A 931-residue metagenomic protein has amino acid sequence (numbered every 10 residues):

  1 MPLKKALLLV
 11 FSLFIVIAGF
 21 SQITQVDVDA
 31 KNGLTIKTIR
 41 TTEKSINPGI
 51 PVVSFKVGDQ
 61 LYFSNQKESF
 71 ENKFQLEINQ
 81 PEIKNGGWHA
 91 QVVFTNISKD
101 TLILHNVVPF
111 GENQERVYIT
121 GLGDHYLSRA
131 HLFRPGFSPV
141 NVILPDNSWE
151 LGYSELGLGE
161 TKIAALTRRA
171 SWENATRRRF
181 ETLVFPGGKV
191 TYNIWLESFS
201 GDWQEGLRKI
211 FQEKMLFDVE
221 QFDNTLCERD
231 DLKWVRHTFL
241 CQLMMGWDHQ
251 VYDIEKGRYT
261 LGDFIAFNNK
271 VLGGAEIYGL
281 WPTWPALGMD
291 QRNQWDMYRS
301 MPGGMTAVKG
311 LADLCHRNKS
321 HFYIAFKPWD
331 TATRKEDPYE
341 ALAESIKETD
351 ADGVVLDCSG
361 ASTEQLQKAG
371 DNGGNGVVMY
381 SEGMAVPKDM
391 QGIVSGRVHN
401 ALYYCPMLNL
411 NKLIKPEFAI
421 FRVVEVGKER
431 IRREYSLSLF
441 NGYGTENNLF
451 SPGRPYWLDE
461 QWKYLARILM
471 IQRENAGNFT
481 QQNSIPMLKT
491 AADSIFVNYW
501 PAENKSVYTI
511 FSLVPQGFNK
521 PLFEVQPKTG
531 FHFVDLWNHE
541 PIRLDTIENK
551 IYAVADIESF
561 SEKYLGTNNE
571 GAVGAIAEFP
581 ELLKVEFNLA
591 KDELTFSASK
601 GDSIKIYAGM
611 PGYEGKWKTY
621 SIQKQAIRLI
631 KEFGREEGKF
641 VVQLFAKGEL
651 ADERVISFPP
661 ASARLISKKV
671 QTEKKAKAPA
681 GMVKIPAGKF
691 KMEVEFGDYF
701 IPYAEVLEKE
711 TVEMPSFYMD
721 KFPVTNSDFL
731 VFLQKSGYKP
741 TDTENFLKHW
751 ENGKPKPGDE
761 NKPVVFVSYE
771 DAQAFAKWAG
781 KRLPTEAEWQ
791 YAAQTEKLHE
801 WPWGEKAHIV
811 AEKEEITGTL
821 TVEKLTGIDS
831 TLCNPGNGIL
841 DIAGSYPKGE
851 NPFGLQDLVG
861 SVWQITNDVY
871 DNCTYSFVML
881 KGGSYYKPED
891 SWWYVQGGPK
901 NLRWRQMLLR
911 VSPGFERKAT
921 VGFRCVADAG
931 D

Functional and structural regions predicted by a protein language model:
T24-D27, L34-T260, I265-I277, G453-R454 (+2 more regions): Carbohydrate-recognition beta-sandwich/jelly-roll modules in extracellular/periplasmic carbohydrate-active proteins
L104-G111, V514-T529: Surface-exposed beta-strand/loop patches in extracellular or lumenal glycoproteins
G187-W195, V377-G383, K388-L522: Active-site-proximal substrate-binding groove within the catalytic cores of carbohydrate-active enzymes
T260-T363, L747-K748: Aromatic-lined carbohydrate-binding/catalytic grooves of carbohydrate-active enzymes
T331-D350, V355, T363-G373, Y380-L413: Substrate-binding cleft/loops of secretory-pathway carbohydrate-active enzymes
E548-P580: C-terminal beta-strand-rich structural cap/linker in extracellular carbohydrate-active enzymes
M610-A787, Q794-H799, L825-I828, C873 (+1 more regions): Extended beta-strand/loop cores of jelly-roll/beta-sandwich
I685, K739, E744-Q906, R917-A919: Functional-site microenvironments in short loops/helix caps that host divalent-cation chemistry
